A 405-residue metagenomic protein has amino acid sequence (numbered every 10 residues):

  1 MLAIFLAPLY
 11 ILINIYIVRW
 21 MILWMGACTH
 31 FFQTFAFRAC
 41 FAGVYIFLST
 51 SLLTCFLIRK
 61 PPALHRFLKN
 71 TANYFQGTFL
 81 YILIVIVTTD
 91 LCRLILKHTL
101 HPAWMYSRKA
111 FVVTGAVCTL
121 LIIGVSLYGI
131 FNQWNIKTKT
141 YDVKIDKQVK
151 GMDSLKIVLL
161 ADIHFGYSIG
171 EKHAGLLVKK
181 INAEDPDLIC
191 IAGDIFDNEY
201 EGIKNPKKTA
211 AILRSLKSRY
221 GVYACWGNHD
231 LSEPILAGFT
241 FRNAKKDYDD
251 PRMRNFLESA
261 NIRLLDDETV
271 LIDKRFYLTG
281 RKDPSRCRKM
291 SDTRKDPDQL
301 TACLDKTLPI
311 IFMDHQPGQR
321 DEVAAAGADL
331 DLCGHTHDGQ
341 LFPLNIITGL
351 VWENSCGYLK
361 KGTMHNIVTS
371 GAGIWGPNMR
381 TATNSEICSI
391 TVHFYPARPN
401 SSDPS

Functional and structural regions predicted by a protein language model:
M1-W134, P399-D403: Non-catalytic terminal accessory segments
V112, I122-Q148, Y167-K172, L176: Hydrophobic alpha-helical transmembrane segments in integral membrane proteins
Q148-N400: Soluble catalytic domains of enzymes that build or remodel membrane lipids, polysaccharides, and related
